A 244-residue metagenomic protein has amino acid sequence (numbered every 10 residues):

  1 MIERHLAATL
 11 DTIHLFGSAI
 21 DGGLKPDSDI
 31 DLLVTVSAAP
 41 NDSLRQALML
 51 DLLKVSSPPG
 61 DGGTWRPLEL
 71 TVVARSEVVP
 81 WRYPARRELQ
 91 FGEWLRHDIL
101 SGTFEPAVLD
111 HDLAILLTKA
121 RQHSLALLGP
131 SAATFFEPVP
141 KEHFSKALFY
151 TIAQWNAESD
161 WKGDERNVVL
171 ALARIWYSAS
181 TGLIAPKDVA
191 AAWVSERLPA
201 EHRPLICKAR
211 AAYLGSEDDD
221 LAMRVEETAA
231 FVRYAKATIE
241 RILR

Functional and structural regions predicted by a protein language model:
I2-D11, G60-T64: Short secondary-structure junctions
I13-K54, P58, P67-R75: Catalytic metal-binding acidic patch
I20-D21, E77-V78, R174-Y177: Short, solvent-exposed loop/turn segments at secondary-structure junctions
L50-K162, V169: Conserved NTP/Mg2+-binding pocket subregion across the NTase superfamily
F136, D160, D164, D220-M223 (+1 more regions): Non-transmembrane, amphipathic alpha-helical segments
S145, F149-K208: Extended, basic/helix-rich recognition subdomains
L183-R244: Structured mid-to-C-terminal alpha-helical surface segments
